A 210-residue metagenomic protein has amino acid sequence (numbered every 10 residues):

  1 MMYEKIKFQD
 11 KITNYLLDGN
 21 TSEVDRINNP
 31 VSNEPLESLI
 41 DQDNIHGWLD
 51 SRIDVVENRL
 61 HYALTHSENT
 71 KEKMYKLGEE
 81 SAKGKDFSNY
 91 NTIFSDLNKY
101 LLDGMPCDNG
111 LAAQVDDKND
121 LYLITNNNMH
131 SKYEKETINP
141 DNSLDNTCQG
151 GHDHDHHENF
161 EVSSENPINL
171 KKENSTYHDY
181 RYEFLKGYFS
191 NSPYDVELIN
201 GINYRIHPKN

Functional and structural regions predicted by a protein language model:
M1-I124, N128-H130, E134-D141, C148: N-terminal accessory segment detector
D117, L198-I202: Residue-level recognition of beta-strand termini and adjacent short loop/turns
L123-L198: Short, hydrophobic/π-rich interface segment
G201-N210: Beta-rich nucleic-acid/ligand-interaction surfaces
